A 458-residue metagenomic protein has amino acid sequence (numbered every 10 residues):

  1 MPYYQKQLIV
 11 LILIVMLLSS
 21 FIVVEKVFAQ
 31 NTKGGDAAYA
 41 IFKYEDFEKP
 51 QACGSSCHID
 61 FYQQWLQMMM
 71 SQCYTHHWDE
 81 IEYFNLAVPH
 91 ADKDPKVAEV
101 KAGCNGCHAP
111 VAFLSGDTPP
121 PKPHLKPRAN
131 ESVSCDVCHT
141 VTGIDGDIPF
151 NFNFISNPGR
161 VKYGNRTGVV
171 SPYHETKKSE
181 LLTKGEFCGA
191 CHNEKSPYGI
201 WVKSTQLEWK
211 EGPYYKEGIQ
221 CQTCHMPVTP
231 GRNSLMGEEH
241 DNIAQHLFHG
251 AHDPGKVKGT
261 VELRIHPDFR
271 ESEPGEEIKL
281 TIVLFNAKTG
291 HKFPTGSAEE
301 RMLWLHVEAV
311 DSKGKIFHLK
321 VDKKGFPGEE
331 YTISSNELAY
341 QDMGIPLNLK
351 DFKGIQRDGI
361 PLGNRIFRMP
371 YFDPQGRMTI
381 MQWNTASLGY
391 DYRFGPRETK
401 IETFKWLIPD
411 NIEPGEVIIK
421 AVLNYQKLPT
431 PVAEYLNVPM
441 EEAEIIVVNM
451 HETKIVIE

Functional and structural regions predicted by a protein language model:
P2-I12: Bacterial N-terminal signal peptides that target proteins for export
L11-I12, E48, D60, L182-E186 (+4 more regions): Generic structural microfeature
L11-S20: Bacterial N-terminal signal peptides
S20-F21, K313: Compositionally biased regions
V27-T183, F187-Y215, L388: Sequence context of c-type cytochrome heme-c attachment sites
S55, S196, Y215-G218, Q222-T223 (+1 more regions): Short, conserved sequence motifs used for protein processing/export or organelle targeting and for catalysis
